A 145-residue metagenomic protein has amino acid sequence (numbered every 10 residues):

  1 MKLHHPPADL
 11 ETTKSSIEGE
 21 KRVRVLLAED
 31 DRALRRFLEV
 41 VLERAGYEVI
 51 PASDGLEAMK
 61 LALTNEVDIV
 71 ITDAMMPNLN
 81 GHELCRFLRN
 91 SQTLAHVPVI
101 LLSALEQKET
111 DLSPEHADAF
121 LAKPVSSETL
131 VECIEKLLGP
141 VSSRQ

Functional and structural regions predicted by a protein language model:
M1-R24, E128-Q145: Non-catalytic signal-transmission and effector/linker regions of two-component phosphorelay proteins
E29: Conserved acidic carboxylate
R36-R44: Charged docking surfaces used in two-component/phosphorelay signaling
G46-S53, L61: Short hydrophobic/Thr-rich beta-strand motif most characteristic of the beta2 strand and flanking loop of CheY-like
D73: Active-site residues of response regulator receiver
M76: Receiver (REC) domain active-site loop signature in two-component systems and cognate sites in sensor histidine kinases
